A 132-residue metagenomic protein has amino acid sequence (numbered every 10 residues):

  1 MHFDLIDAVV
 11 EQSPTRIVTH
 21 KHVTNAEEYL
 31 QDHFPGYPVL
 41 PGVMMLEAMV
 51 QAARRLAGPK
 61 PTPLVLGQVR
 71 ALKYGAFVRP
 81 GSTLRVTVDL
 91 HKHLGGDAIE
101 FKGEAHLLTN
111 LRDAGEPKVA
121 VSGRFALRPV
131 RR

Functional and structural regions predicted by a protein language model:
M1-L40: Catalytic strand-loop segment that frames the active site of acyl-thioester-processing enzymes
F3-D4, L66, V119: Residues that act as N-cap/strand-start positions at coil-to-secondary-structure junctions
D7, E11-R16, P80, T87-R132: HotDog/MaoC-like acyl-thioester-processing domains
V23, L56-A57, L107-T109: Generic helix-packing signal
V23, Y74, L127-P129: Hydrophobic residues in beta-strands and at strand termini
Q31-R55, L66-G67: Compact, glycine-rich, soluble single-domain proteins
V50-L90, R124: Hydrophobic beta-strand-centered segment that forms part of the acyl-chain substrate-binding groove
